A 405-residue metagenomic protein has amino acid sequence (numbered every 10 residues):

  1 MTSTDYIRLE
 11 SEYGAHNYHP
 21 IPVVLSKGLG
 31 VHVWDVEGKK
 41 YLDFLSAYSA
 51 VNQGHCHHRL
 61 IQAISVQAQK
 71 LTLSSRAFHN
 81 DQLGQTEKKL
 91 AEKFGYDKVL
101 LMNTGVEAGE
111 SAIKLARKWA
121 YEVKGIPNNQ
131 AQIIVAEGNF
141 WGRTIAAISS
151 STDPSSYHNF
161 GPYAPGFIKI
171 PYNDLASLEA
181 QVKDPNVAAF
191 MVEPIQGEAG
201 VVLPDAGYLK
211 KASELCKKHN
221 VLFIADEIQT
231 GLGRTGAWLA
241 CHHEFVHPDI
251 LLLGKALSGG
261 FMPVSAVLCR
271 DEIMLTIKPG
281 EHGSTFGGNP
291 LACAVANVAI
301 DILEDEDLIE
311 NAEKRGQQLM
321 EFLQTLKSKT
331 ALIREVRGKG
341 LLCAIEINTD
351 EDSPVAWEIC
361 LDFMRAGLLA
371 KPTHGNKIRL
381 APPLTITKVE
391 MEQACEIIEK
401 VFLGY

Functional and structural regions predicted by a protein language model:
M1-Y405: Conserved N-terminal phosphate-binding loop of PLP-dependent enzymes in the Aspartate aminotransferase
